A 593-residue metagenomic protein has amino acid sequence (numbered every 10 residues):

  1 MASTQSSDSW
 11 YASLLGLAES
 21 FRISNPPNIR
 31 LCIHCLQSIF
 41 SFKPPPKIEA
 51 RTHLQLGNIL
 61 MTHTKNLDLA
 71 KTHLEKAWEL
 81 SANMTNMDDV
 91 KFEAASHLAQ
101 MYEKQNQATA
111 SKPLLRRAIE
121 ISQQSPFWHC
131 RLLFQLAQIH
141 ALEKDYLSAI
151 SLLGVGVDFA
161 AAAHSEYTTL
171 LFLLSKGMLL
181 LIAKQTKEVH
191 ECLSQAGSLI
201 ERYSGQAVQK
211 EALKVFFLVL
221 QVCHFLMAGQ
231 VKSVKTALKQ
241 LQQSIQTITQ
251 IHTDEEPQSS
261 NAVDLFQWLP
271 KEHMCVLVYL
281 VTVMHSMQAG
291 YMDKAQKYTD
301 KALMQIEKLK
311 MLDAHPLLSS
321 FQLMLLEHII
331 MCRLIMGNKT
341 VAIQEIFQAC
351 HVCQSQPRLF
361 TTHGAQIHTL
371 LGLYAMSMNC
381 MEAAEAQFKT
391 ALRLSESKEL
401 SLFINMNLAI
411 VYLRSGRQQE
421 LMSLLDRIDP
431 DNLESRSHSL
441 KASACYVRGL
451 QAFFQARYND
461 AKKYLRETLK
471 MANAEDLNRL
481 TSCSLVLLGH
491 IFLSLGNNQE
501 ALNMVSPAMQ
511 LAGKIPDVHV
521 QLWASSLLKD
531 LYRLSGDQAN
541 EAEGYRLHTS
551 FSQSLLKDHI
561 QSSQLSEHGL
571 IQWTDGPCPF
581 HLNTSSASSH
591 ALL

Functional and structural regions predicted by a protein language model:
M1-L60, T64-N66, Y146: N-terminal alpha-helical scaffolding segments that mark the starts of alpha-solenoid/helical-repeat architectures
S9-S13, H34, R51-H53, T72 (+20 more regions): Residue register of alpha-helical TPR repeats
P26, H63-T64, Q105, L136 (+18 more regions): Structural motif corresponding to the intra-repeat A-B loop/turn of tetratricopeptide repeats
P26-I29, N66-L67, A108, Y146 (+11 more regions): TPR-repeat structural position
L36-F42, E75-N83, R116-Q123, G154-A162 (+10 more regions): Amphipathic alpha-helical segments of tetratricopeptide repeats
